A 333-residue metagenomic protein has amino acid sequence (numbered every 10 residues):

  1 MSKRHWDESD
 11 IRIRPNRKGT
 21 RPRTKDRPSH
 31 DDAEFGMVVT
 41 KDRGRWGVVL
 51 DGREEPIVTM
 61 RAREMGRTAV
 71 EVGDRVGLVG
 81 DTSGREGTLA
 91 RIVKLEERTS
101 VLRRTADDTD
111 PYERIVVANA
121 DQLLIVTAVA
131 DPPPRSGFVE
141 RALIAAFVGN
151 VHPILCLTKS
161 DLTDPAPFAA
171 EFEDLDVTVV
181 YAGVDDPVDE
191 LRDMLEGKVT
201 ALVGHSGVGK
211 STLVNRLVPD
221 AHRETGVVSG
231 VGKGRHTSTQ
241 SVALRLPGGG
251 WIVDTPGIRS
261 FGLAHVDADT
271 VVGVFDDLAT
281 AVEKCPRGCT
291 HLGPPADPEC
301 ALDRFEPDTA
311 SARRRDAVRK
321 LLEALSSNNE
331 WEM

Functional and structural regions predicted by a protein language model:
S2-W6, R14, S29-D32, G44 (+12 more regions): Helix-rich effector regions associated with P-loop NTPase G domains
G36-V38, I92: Conserved hydrophobic positions within beta-strands
R45, D131-P133: Short beta-strands and strand-coil junctions in structured, solvent-facing domains, enriched
I125-V129, C156-T158: Conserved beta-strand segments of the P-loop GTPase G domain that flank and frequently precede/overlap
G137-F147: Histidine-anchored nucleotide/phosphate-binding helix
H152, K159-V208: Canonical P-loop GTPase G-domain recognition
